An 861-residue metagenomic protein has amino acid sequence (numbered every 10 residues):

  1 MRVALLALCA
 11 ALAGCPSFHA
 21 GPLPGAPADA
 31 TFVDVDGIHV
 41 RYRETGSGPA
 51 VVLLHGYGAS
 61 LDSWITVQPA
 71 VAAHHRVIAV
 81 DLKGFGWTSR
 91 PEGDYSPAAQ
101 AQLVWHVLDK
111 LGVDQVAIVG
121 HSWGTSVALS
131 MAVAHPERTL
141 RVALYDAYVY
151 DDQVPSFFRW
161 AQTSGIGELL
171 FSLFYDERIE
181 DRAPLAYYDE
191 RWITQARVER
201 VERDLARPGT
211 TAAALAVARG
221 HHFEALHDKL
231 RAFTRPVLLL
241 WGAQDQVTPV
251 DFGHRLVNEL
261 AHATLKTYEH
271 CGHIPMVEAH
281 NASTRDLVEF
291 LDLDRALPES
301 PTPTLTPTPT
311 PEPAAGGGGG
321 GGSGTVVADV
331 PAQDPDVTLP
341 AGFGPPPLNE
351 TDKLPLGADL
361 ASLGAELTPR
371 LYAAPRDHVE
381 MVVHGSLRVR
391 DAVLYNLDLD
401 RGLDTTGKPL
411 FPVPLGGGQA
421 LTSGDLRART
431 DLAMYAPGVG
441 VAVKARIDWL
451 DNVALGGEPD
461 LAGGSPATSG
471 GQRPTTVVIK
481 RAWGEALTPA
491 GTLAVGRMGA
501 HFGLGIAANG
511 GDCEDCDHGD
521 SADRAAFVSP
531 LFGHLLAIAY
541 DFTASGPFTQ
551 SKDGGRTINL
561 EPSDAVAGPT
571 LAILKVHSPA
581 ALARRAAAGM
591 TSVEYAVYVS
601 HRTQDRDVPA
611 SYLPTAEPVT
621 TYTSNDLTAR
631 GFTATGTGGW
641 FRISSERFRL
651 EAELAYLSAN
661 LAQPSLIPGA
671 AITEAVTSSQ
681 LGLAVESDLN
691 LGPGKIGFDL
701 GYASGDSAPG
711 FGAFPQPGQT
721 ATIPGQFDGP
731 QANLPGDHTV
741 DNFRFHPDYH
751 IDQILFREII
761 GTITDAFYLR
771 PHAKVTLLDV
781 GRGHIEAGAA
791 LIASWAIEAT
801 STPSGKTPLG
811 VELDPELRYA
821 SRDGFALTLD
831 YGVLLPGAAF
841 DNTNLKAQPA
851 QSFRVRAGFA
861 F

Functional and structural regions predicted by a protein language model:
D36, R43, L82-V119: Active-site loop/oxyanion-hole signature of alpha/beta-hydrolase fold enzymes
T45-W87: Conserved HGGG/HGGXW glycine-rich cap/lid loop of the alpha/beta-hydrolase fold
V133, L140-F171: Flexible "cap/lid" loop of the alpha/beta hydrolase fold
Q153-R159, S172-A232: Conserved alpha/beta-hydrolase catalytic His-Asp/Glu region
F233, L239-W241: Short beta-strand/loop motif that positions the catalytic acidic residue of the alpha/beta-hydrolase fold
E299-L421, R429-P437, G692, I696 (+1 more regions): N-terminal periplasmic/intermembrane-space "pro-region" immediately following the signal or transit peptide
D352-A358, V393-A428, A433-A482, T488-P489 (+7 more regions): Surface-exposed loop and membrane-interface regions of Gram-negative outer-membrane beta-barrel proteins
P489-A490, N509-G712, L769, T776 (+4 more regions): Signature for the C-terminal beta-barrel architecture of outer-membrane proteins
